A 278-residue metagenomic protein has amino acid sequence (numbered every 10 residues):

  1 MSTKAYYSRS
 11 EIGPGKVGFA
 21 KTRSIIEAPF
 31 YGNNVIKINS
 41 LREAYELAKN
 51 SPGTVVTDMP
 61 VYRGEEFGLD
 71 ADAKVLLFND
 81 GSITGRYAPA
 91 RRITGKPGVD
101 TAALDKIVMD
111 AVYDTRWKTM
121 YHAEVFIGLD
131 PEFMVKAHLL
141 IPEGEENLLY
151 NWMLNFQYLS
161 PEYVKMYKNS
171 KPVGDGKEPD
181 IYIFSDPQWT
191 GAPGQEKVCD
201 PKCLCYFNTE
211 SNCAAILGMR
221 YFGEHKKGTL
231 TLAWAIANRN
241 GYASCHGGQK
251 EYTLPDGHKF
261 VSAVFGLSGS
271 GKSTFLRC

Functional and structural regions predicted by a protein language model:
S2-V261: A noncatalytic interaction/capping subdomain that flanks phosphate/NTP-handling catalytic cores
Y252-C278: Glycine-rich phosphate-binding P-loop
